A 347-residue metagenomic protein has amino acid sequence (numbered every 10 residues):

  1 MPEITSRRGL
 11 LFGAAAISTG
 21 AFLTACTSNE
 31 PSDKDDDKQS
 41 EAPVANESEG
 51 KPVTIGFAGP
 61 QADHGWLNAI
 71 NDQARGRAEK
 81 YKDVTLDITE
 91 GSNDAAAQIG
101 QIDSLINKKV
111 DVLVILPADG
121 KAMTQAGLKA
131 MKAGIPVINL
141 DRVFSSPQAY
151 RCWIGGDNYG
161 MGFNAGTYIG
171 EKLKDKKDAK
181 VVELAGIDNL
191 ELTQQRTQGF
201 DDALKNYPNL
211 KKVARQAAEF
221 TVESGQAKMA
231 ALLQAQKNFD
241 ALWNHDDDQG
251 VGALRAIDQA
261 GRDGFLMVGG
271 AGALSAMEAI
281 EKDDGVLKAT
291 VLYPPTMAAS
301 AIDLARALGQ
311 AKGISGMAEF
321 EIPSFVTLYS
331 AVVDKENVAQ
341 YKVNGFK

Functional and structural regions predicted by a protein language model:
P2-I17: N-terminal secretory signal peptides and thylakoid transit peptides that target proteins across membranes
C26-D37: Bacterial lipoprotein signal-peptidase II cleavage site
D36, E41-V53, L184, D188 (+4 more regions): Hinge/cleft segment of the Venus flytrap/periplasmic-binding protein
A45-R77, Y81, L86-Q101, V110 (+4 more regions): Extracytoplasmic "Venus flytrap"
W66-E79, M161-Y168, E191-L210, S224 (+3 more regions): Short, solvent-exposed amphipathic alpha-helices that sit in or adjacent to ligand/effector-binding or catalytic
Q98, I154-A179, S224-Q226, G272-M277 (+1 more regions): Hydrophobic alpha-helical segments within soluble ligand-binding/sensing domains
I115-M131, F200, A218-E278: Hydrophobic alpha-helical
K121-G160, E171, K180, L274-V286: Flexible loop/hinge segments that line or gate small-molecule binding clefts
